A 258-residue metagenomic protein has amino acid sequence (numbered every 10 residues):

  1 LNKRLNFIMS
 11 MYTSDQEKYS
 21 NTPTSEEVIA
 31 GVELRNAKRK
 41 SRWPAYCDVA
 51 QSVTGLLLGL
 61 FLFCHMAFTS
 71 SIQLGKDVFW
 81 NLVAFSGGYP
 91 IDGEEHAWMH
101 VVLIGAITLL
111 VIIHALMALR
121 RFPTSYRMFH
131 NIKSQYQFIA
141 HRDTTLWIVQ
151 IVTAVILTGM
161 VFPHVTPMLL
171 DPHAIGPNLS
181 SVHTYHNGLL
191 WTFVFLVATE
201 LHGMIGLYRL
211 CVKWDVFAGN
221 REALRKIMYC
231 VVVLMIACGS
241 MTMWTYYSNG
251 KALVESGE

Functional and structural regions predicted by a protein language model:
R4-E258: Membrane-embedded alpha-helical bundles that constitute the cytochrome b-like, heme-associated redox core of multi-pass
